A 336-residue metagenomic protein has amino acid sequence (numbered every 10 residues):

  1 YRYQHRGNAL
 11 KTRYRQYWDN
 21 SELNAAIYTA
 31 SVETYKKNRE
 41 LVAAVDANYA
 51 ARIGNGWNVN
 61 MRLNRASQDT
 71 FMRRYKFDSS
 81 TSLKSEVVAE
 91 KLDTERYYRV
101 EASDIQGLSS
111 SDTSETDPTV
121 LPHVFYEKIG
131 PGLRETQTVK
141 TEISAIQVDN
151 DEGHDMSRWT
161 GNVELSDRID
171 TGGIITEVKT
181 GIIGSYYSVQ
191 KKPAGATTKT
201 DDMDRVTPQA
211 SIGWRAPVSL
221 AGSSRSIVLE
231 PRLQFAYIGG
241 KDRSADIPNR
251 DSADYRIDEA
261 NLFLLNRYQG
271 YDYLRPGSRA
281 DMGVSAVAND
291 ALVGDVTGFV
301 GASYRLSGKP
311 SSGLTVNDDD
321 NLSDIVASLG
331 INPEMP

Functional and structural regions predicted by a protein language model:
Y1-P336: Outer-membrane beta-barrel proteins and related beta-barrel translocases across Gram-negative bacteria
